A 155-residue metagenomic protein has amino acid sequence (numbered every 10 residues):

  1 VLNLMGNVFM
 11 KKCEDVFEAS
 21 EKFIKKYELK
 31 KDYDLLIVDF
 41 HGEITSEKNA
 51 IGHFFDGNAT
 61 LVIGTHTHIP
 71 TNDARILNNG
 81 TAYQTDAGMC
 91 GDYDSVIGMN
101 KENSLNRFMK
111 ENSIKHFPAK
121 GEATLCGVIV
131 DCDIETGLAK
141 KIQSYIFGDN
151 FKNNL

Functional and structural regions predicted by a protein language model:
V1-Y33: Binuclear metal-dependent hydrolase catalytic cores centered on His/Asp/Glu-rich metal-binding motifs
L2, I37, H66, V130: Divalent metal-coordination and catalytic microenvironments
N3-G6, F40-G42, I146: Short, structured patches in soluble enzyme cores that scaffold and shape functional sites
V8-K12, I44-K48, T71-N72, F151: Short, well-ordered, mixed-charge alpha-helical segments that flank or form enzyme active sites
K11-A19, S46, A50, E122-L125 (+1 more regions): Conserved active-site and cofactor/substrate-binding residues in soluble primary-metabolism enzymes
E21-L29, Y33-G52, D56, L61: Conserved, well-structured core segments that form or line functional sites
T45-P118: Conserved beta-sheet core of the metallophosphoesterase superfamily
S104-L155: A short C-terminal boundary segment appended to hydrolase-like catalytic domains
